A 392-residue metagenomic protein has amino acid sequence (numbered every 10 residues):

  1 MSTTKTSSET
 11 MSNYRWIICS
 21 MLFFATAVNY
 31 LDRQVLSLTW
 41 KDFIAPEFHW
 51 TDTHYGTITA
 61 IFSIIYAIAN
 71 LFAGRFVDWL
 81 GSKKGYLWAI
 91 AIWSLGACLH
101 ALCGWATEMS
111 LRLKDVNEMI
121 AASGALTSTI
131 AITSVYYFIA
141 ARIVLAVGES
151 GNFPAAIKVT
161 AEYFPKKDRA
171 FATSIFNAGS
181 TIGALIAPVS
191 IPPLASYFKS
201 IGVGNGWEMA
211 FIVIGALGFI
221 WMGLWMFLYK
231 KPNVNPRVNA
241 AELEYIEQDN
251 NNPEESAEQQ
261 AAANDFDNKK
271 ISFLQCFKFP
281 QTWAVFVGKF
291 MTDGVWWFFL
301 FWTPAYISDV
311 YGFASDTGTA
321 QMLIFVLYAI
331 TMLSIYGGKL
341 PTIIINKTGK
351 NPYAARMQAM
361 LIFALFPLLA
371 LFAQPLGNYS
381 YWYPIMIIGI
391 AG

Functional and structural regions predicted by a protein language model:
I17-D52, T107, F299-P304: Extracytoplasmic
Q34, S63-L71, S150, A184-L185 (+2 more regions): Residue-level signature of mid-helix packing/kink "hotspots" within the transmembrane helices of 12-pass Major
L36-K41, L274-I335: Extracytoplasmic gate region of multi-pass secondary transporters
S37-I68, L113-Y136: Extracellular/periplasmic helix-loop-helix junction of adjacent transmembrane segments in MFS-like secondary
Y86, F138, M357-M360: Primarily marks hydrophobic transmembrane alpha-helices of the MFS/SLC 12-helix fold
A91-A131, L361-N378: C-terminal ends and interior cores of transmembrane alpha-helices in multi-pass membrane transporters/permeases
Y137, A141-S180: Cytoplasmic helix-loop-helix junction between adjacent transmembrane helices in 12-TM secondary transporters
F176, S180-P236: Helix-loop-helix hairpin linking two adjacent transmembrane segments in secondary transporters
